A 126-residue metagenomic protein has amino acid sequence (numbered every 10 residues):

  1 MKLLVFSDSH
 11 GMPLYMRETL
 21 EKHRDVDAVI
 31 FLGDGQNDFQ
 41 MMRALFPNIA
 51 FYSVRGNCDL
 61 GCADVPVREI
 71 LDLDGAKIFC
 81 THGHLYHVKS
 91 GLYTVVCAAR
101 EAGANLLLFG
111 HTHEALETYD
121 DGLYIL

Functional and structural regions predicted by a protein language model:
M1-I49, D59-P66, G75: N-terminal active-site segment of His-dependent metallophosphoesterases
M1-L3, I70-F79, Y119-I125: Beta-strand-turn-beta hairpins that frame and shape the catalytic cleft of phosphate-ester-processing enzymes
V5-S7, A28-D34, Y52-N57, F79-H82 (+2 more regions): Active-site neighborhood of phospho(di)ester-bond hydrolases with catalytic His/Asp-centered motifs
G11-E21, C80, H87-A99: Pre-active-site segment of Zn-dependent metallo-hydrolases
F39-Q40, G61-A63, F79, H87-K89 (+1 more regions): Short acidic/glycine-rich loop or secondary-structure boundary segments that cap or lie
Y52, V88-L126: Conserved beta-sheet core of the metallophosphoesterase superfamily
R68-E69, A115: Residue-level detector of beta-strand structural context in well-folded domains
